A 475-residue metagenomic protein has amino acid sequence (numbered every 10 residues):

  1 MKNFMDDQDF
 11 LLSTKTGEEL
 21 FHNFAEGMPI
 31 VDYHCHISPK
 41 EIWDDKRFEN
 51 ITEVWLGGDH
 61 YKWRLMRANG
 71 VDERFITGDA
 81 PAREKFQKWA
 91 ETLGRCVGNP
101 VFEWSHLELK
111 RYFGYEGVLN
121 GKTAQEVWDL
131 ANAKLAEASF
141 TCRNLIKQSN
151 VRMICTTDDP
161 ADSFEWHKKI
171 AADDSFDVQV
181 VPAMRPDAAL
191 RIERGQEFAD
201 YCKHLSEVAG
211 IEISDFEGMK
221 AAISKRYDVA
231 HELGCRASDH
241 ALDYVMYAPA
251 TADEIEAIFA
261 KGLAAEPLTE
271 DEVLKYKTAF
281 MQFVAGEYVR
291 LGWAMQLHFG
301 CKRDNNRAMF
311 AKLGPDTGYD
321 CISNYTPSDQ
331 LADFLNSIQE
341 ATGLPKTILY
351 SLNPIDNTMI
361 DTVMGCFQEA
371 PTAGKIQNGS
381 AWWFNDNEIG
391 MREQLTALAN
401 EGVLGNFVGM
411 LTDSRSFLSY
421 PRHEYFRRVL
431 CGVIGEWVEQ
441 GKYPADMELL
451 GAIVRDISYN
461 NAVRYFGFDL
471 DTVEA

Functional and structural regions predicted by a protein language model:
K2-L291, G343-P345, L349-I355, D361 (+1 more regions): Metal-cofactor-binding active-site regions of metalloenzymes
M246-K261, A279, L297, C301-M359: Catalytic core of soluble alpha/beta enzymes
A294: Residue-level detector of anion-binding/catalytic polar loops
